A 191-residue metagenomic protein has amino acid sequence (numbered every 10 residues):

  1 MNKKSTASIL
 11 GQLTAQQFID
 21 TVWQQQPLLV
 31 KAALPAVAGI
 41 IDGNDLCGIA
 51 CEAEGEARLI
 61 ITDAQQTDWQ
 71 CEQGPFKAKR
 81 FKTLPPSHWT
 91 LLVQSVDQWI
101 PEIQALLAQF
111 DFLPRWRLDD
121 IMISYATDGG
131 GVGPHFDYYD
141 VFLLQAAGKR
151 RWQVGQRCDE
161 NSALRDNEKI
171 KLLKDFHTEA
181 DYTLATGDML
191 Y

Functional and structural regions predicted by a protein language model:
N2-T21, P35-G43, C47-D188: Active-site region of the double-stranded beta-helix
Q24-Q25: N-terminal low-complexity, Ser/Thr- and acidic-residue-enriched intrinsically disordered segments
